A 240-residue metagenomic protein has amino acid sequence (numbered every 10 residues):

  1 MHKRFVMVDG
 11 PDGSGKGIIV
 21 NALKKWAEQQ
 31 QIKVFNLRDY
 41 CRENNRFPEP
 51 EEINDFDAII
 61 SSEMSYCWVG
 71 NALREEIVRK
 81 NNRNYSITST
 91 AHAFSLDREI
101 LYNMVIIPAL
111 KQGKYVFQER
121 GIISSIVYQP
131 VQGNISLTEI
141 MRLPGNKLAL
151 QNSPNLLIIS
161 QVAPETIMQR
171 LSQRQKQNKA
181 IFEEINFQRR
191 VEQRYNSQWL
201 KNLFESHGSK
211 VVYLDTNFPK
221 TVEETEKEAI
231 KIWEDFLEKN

Functional and structural regions predicted by a protein language model:
H2-F5: Pre-Walker A (Motif I) flank of P-loop NTPase domains
V8: Hydrophobic anchor at the beta1->P-loop junction of P-loop NTPases
G13: Walker A (P-loop) phosphate-binding loop of P-loop NTPases
K16: Conserved lysine of the Walker
I19: Hydrophobic positions on the alpha1 helix immediately C-terminal to the Walker A/P-loop
A22-W26, Q30, E165-N240: NTP-dependent small-molecule kinase module
Y40-R142, L148: ATP-dependent small-molecule kinase phosphotransfer cores that center on conserved nucleotide phosphate-binding segments
S124-R194: A glycine- and Lys/Arg-enriched "phosphate-lid" helix/loop adjacent to the NTP-binding pocket of small-molecule kinases
